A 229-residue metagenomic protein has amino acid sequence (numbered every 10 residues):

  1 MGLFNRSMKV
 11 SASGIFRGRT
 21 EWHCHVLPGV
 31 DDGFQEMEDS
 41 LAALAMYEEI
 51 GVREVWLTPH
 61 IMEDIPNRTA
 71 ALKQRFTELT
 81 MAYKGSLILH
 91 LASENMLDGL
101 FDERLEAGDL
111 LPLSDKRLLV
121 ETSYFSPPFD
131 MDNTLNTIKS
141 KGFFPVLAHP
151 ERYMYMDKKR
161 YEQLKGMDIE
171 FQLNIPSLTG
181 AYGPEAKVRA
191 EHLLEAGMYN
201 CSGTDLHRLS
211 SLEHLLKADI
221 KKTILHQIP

Functional and structural regions predicted by a protein language model:
M1-S86: An N-terminally biased module of ancient metal coordination in phosphate/nucleic-acid-related enzymes
G2, R68-D168: Extended substrate/RNA-proximal surfaces in nucleic-acid metabolism proteins
N5, L216-P229: Mid-to-C-terminal alpha-helical segments outside catalytic/metal-binding sites
T20-V26, V55-L57, L89-S93, L118-T122 (+3 more regions): Hydrophobic faces of well-ordered beta-strands that scaffold small-molecule active sites in alpha/beta enzyme cores
D39-A43, R75-L79, T134, R160 (+2 more regions): A general structural detector for well-ordered alpha-helical segments in enzyme core domains, enriched
E48, K139, L194-E195: Non-catalytic positions within long, well-ordered alpha-helices that form the structural scaffold/packing of enzyme
M62-I65, M96-D98, E151-M156, L178-A181 (+1 more regions): Active-site environment of divalent metal-dependent phosphoester hydrolases
M198-H214: Short acidic/histidine-rich active-site segments
